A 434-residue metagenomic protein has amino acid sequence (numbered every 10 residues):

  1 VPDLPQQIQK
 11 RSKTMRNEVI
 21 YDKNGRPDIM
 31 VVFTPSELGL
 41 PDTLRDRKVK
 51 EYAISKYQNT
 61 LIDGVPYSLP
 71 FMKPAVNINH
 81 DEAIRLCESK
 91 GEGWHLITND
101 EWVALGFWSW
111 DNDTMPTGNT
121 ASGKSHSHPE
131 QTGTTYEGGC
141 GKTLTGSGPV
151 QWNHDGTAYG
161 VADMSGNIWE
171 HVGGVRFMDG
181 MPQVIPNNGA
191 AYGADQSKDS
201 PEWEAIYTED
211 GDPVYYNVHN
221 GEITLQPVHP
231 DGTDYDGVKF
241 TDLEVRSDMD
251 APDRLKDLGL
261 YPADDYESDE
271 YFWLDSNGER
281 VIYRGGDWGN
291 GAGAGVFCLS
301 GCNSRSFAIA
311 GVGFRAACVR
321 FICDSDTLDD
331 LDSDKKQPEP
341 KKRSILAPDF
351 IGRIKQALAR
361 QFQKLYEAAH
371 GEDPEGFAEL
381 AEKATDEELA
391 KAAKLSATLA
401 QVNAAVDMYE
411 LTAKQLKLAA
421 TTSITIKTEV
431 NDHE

Functional and structural regions predicted by a protein language model:
P2-L4, M15-E18, T134-C140, S147 (+3 more regions): C-terminal, surface-exposed recognition/capping segments
S12, R16-G93, D179-T224, R280 (+1 more regions): Extracellular adhesion/carbohydrate-recognition regions
L40-M164: Short aromatic-cysteine micro-motif
F350-K355, F362: N-terminal acidic leader/helix
A357, F377, Q401-K417: Beta-rich interaction/scaffold domains
A369-A378, D386, T398-V402: Charged, low-complexity interaction regions
A384-E388, A392: Amphipathic, non-membrane alpha-helical rod segments
I426-E434: Long, low-complexity, intrinsically disordered segments
